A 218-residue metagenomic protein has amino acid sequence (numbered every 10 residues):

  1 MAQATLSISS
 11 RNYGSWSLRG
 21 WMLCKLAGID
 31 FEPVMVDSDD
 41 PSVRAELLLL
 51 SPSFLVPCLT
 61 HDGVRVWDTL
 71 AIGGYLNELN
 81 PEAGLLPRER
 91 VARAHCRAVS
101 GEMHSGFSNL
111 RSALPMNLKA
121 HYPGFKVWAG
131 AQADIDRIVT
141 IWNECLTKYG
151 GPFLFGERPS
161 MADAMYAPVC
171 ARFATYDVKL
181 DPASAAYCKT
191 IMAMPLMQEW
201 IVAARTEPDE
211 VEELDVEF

Functional and structural regions predicted by a protein language model:
M1-T5, T140, D215-F218: Basic/polar N-terminal segments that are highly enriched at the extreme N-terminus, encompassing both cleavable
M1-V127: GST-like domain detector, emphasizing the conserved glutathione-binding G-site in the N-terminal thioredoxin-like
L6-I8, V34, E157, A174-T175 (+1 more regions): Short, contiguous strand/loop micro-motifs
W16, W21, W67, L86 (+3 more regions): Tryptophan-centric aromatic hotspots in well-structured domains and transmembrane helices
D37-D40, Y187, R205: Conserved beta-strand edge residues that scaffold enzyme active sites
S42-V43, M192, E210-V211: Short Asp/Glu-rich motifs
M103, F107-L196: GST-like fold's C-terminal all-alpha helical module
A204-F218: Acidic/histidine-enriched, glycine/proline-rich intrinsically disordered or flexible terminal extensions
